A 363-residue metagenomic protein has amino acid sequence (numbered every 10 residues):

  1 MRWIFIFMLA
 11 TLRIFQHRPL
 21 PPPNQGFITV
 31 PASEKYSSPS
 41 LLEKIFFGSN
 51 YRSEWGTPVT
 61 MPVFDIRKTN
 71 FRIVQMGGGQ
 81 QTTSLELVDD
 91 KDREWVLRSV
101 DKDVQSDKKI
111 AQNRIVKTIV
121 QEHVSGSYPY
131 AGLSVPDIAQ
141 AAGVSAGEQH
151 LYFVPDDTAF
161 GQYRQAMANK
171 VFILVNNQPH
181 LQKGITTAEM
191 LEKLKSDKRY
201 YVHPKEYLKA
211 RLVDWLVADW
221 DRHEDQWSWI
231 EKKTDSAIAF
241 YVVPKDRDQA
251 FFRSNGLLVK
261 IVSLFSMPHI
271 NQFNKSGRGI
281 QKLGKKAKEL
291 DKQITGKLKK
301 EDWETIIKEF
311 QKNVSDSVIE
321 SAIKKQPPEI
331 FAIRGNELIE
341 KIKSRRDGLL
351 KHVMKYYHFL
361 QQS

Functional and structural regions predicted by a protein language model:
R2-Q75, K312-S363: Regulatory N- and C-terminal appendages and interdomain linkers associated with kinase/kinase-like NTP transferase
M61-L191, A218-D219, I238-K260, F265-G277: Conserved ATP-binding subdomain of kinase catalytic cores across diverse folds
T82, E224-D225: Short, surface-exposed coil-to-beta transition loops
K117-Q121, D197, P327-P328: Glycine- and acidic
H123-S125, E231-S363: C-terminal catalytic region of ATP-dependent kinase domains
V135, D197, Y201-R222: Conserved kinase catalytic-core helix
E189-R199: Long, amphipathic, Lys/Arg-enriched alpha-helical "connector/arm" segment
D219, D225-K232: Catalytic-loop signature of eukaryotic-like protein kinases
